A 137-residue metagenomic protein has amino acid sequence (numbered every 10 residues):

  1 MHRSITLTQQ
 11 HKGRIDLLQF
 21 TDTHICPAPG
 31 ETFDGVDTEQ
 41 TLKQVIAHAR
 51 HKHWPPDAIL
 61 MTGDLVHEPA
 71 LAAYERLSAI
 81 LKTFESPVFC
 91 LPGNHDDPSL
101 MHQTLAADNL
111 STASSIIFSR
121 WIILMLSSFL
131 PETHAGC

Functional and structural regions predicted by a protein language model:
M1-R76, I80: N-terminal active-site segment of His-dependent metallophosphoesterases
I5-Q9, L71-C137: Extended active-site neighborhood of metal-dependent phosphoesterases/phosphodiesterases
